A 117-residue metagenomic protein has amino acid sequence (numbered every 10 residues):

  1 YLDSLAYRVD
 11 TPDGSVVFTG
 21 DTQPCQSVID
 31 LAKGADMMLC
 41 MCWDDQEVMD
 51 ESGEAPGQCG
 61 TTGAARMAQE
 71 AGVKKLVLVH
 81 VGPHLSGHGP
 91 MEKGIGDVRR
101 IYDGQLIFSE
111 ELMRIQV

Functional and structural regions predicted by a protein language model:
D3: Beta-rich catalytic cores
A6, D13-S15, Q23-E111: Cap/insert and terminal regions of metallo-dependent hydrolase folds
T11-V16, V117: Beta-strand-turn-beta hairpins that frame and shape the catalytic cleft of phosphate-ester-processing enzymes
T19: Short hydrophobic beta-strand that contains or immediately precedes a catalytic carboxylate
